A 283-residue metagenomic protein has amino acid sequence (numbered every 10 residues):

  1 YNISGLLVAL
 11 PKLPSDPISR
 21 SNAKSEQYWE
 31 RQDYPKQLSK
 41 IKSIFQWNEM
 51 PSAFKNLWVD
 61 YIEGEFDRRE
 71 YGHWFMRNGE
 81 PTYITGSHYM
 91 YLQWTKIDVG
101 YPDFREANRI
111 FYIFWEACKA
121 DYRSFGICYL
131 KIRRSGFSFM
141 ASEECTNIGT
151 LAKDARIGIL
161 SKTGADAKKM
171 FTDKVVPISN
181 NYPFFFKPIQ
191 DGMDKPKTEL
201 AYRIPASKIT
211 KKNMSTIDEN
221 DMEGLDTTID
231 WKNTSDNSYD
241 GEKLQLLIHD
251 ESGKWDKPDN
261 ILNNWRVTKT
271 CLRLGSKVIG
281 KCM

Functional and structural regions predicted by a protein language model:
Y1-M283: Phosphate/NTP-binding elements of NTP-utilizing enzymes
